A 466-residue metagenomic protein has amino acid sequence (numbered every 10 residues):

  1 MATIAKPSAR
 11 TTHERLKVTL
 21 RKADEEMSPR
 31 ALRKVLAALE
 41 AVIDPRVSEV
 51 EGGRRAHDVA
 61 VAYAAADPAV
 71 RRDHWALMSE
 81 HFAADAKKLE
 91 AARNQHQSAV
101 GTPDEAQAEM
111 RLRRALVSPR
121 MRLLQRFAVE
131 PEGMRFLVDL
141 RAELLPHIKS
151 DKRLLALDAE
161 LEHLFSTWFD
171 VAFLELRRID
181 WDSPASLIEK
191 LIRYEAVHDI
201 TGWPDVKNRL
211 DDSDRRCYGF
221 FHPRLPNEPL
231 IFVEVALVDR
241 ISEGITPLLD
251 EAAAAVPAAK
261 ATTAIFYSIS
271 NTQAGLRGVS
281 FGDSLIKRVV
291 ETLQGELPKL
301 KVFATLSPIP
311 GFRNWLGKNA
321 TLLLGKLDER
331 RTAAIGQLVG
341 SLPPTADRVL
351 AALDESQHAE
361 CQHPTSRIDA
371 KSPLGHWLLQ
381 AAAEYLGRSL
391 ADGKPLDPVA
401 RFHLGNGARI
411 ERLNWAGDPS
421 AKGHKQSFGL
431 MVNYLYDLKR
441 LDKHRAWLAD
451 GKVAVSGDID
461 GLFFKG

Functional and structural regions predicted by a protein language model:
M1-G466: Extended, composition-driven regions rather than compact fold-specific motifs
